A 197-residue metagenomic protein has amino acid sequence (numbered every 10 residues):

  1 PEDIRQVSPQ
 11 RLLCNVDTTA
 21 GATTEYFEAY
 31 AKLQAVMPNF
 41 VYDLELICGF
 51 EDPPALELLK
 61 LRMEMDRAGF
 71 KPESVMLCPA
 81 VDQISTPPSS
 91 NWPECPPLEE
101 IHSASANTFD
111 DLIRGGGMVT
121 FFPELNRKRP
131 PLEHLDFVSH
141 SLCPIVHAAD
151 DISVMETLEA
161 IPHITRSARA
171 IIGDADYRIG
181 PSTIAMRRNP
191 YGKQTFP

Functional and structural regions predicted by a protein language model:
P1-V7, A22-M37, V41, F50-M76 (+3 more regions): Non-catalytic scaffold segments within catalytic domains of secreted glycoside hydrolases
L13-A20, L44-G49, C78: Conserved beta-strand segments of the P-loop GTPase G domain that flank and frequently precede/overlap
